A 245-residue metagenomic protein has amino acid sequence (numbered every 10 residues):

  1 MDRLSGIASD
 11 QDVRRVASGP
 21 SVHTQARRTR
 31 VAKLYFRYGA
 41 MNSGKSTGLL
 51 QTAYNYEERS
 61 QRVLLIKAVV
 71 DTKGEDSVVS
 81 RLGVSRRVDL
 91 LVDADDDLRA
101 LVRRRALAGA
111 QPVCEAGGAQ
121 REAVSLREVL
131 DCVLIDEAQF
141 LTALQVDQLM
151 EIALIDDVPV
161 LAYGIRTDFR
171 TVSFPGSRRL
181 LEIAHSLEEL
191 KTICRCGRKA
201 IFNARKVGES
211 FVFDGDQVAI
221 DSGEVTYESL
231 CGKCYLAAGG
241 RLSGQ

Functional and structural regions predicted by a protein language model:
A26-V113, G117, D168-R179, E189-T192 (+1 more regions): Conserved P-loop
T52, L144-I152, G176: A short acidic, amphipathic alpha-helical/loop segment
V133-L134: Walker B beta-strand of ABC/ABC-like P-loop ATPase nucleotide-binding domains, specifically the conserved hydrophobic
E137: Walker B catalytic acidic pair
F140-L141: Residues immediately C-terminal
A153-G176: Sensor-1/coupling segment of RecA-like P-loop NTPase cores
A184: Short basic (Lys/Arg) and small-residue
I193-I220: Short recognition patches in nucleic-acid-associated and regulatory proteins
